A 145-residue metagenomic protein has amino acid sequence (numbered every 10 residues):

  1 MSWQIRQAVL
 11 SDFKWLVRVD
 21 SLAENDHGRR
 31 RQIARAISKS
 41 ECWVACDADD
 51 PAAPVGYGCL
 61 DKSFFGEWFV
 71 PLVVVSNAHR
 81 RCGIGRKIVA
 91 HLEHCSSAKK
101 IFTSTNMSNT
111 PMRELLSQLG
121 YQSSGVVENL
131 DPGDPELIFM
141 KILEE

Functional and structural regions predicted by a protein language model:
W3, Q7-S76, V89, N129 (+1 more regions): Acetyl-CoA-dependent GNAT
L72-R80, T105-M107: A short, internal acetyl-CoA/4′-phosphopantetheine-binding micro-motif in the GNAT/acyltransferase core
V75, R81-H94, E114, Q118: Conserved acetyl-CoA-binding loop-helix of GNAT-fold acetyltransferases
K87-V89, K100, K141: A general lysine-centric signal
C95-M107: Conserved GNAT acetyl-CoA-binding A-motif
F102-T105, G120-I138: Conserved catalytic-core motifs of GNAT/GCN5-like acyltransferases
P111: Acidic helix N-cap motif at the loop->helix transition within catalytic regions of sugar-transfer enzymes
